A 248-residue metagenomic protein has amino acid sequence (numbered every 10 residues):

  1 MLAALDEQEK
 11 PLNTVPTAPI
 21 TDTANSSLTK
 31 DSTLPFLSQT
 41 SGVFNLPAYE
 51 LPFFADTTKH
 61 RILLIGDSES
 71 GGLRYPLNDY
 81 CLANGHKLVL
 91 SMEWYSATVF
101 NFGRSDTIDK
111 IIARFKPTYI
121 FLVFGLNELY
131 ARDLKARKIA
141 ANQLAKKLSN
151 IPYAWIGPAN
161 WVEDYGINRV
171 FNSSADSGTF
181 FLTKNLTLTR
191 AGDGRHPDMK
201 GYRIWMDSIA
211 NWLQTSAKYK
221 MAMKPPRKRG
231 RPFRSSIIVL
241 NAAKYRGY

Functional and structural regions predicted by a protein language model:
M1-R61, S70, Q214-Y248: N-terminal secretory targeting modules
P11, P16-P19, P35, P52 (+5 more regions): Proline-rich intrinsically disordered, low-complexity coils
S26-S27, S32, S38-S41, S68-S70 (+8 more regions): Generic serine detector
E50-R137, V162-D164: Conserved SGNH/GDSL esterase-like catalytic core that processes O-acyl groups on lipids and polysaccharides
L63-F100, M199-Y248: Mobile, glycine- and charge-enriched loop segments and immediately flanking short secondary-structure elements within
G103-G230, Y245-G247: Alpha-helical cap/lid subdomain in secreted, periplasmic, or secretory-pathway luminal O-acyl-processing enzymes
